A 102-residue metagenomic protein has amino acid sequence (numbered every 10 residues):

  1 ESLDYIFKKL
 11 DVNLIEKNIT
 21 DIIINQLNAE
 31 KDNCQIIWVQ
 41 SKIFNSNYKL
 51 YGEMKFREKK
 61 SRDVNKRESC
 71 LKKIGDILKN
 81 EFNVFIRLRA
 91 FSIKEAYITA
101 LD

Functional and structural regions predicted by a protein language model:
E1-N13: N-terminal presequence-like segments and adjacent domain-start helices
D4-I6, K42, E58-R62, K94: Residues that cap or initiate secondary-structure elements
D11-N18, N47-Y51: A broad, low-specificity signal for short, low-complexity segments enriched in glycine/proline and polar/charged
I15-L27, K66-F82: Short, non-transmembrane amphipathic alpha-helical segments
A29-R57: Short edge beta-strands and adjacent turn/loop segments
D32-I37, N80-A96: A short amphipathic beta-strand at an alpha->beta junction
S46-K79: Mid-chain, well-packed structural core segment of small domains
A96-D102: Short, low-order "capping/linker" segments at domain edges
